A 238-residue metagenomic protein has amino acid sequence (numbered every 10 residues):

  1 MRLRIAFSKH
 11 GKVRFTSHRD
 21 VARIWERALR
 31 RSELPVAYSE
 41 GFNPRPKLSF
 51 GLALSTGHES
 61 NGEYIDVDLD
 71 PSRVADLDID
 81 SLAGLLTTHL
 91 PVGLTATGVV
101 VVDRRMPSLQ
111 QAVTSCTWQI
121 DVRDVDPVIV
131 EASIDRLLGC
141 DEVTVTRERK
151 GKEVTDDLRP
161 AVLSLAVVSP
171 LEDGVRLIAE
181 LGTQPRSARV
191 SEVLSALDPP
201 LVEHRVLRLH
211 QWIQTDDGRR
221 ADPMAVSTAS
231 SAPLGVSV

Functional and structural regions predicted by a protein language model:
M1-I5: N-terminal, Lys/Arg- and Ser/Thr-rich interaction peptides
F7, V67-R73, I120-V125, A179-T183: Short beta-strand-to-loop capping motifs
K12-Y38: N-terminal ordered "arm"
R14-R19, A37, A75-D80, P127-E131 (+1 more regions): Ordered, soluble secondary-structure elements with a strong preference for glycine-centered loop motifs and nearby
A37-P71, D103-R104: Short, charge-patterned binding micro-sites
N61-Q119: Ordered, amphipathic secondary-structure segments that act as subunit-interaction surfaces in large macromolecular
L77-L90, V130-C140, E192-L194: Short amphipathic alpha-helices in soluble, non-transmembrane regions that often serve as interface/regulatory elements
G139-V238: Core RNA-modification/binding signature centered on pseudouridine synthases
